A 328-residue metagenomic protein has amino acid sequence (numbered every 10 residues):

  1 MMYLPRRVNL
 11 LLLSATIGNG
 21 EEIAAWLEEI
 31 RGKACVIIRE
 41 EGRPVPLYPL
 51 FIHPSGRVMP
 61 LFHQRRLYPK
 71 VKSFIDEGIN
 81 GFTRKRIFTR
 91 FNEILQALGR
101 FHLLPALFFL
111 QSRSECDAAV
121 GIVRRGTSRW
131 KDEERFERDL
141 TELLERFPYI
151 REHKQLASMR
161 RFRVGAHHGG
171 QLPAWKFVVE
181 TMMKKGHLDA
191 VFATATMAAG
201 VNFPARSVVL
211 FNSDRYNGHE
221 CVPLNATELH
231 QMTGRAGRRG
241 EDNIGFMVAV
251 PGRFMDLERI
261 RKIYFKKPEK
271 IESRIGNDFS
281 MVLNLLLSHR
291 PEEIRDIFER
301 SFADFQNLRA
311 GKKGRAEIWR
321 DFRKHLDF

Functional and structural regions predicted by a protein language model:
M2-R7, E29-R31, L98-H102, L156-M159 (+3 more regions): Conserved catalytic network of the ASCE P-loop NTPase/AAA+ motor domain
R7, I17-E21, E41-P44, R84-L95 (+12 more regions): Amphipathic alpha-helical transducer elements in NTP-driven molecular machines
N9-I122, R160, G165, G169 (+1 more regions): Conserved interdomain linker/interface between the two RecA-like ATPase lobes of SF2 helicase motors
L27, P54, V123-T127, S207-V208 (+2 more regions): Short secondary-structure boundary/capping segments
F109-A190, C221-T227: Conserved C-terminal RecA-like helicase domain
Q111, K176-E180, K184-F211, G234: Beta-edge loop/turn motif
F203, S207-F265: Conserved segment of the helicase C-terminal RecA-like domain
M255-F328: Long, largely alpha-helical accessory region at the distal end of helicase-like NTP-driven motors
